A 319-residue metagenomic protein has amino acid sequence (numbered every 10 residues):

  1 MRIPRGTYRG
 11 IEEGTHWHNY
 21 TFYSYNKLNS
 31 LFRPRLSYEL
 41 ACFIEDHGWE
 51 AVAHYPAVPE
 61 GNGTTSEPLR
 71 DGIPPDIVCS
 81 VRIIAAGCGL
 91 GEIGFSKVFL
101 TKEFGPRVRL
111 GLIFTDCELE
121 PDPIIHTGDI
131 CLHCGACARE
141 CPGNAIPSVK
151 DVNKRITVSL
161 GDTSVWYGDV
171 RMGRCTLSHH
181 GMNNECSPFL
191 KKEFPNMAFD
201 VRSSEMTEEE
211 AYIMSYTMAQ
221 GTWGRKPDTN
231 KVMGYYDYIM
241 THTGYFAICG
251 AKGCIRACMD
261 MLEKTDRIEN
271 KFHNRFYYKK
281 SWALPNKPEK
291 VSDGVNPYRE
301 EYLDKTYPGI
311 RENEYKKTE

Functional and structural regions predicted by a protein language model:
M1-R2, I146, K317-E319: Generic low-polarity alpha-helical segments
R2-Y23, F114: Residues forming anionic-ligand binding surfaces in small-molecule and nucleic-acid pockets of primarily soluble enzymes
P4, E120, E263-K264: Short, glycine-/Ser/Thr-/acidic-enriched flexible segments
Y8-G10, V52, R267: Short, solvent-exposed secondary-structure capping/transition elements
I11, Y20-L28, K102, C117 (+4 more regions): Generic signature of intrinsically disordered, low-complexity segments enriched in small/polar residues
F22, N26-D260, N270-Y278: Catalytic cores of enzyme domains
I255-E319: C-terminal non-catalytic accessory extensions
